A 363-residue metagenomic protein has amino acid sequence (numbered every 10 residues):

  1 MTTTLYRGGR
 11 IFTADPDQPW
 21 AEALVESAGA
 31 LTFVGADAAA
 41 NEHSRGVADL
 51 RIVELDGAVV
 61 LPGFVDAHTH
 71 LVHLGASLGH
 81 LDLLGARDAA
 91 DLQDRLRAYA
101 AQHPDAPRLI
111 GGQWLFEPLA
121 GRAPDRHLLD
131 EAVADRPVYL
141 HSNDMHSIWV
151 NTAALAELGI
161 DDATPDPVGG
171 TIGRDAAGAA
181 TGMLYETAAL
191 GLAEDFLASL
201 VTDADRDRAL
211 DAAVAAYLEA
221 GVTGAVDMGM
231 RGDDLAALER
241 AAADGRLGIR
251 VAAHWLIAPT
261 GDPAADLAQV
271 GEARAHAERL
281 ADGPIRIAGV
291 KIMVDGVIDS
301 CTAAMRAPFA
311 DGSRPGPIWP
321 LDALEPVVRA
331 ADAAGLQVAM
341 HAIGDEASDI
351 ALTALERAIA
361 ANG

Functional and structural regions predicted by a protein language model:
T3-R7, F12, P16-A268, A288 (+1 more regions): Divalent metal-binding segments
A30, A354-R357: Residue-level detector of alpha-helical secondary structure
A243-I249, H276-G283, A333-A334, E356-G363: Secondary-structure transition/capping motifs at alpha-helix termini and the adjoining loop/turn into the next element
L267-A277: Substrate-binding cleft/loops of secretory-pathway carbohydrate-active enzymes
